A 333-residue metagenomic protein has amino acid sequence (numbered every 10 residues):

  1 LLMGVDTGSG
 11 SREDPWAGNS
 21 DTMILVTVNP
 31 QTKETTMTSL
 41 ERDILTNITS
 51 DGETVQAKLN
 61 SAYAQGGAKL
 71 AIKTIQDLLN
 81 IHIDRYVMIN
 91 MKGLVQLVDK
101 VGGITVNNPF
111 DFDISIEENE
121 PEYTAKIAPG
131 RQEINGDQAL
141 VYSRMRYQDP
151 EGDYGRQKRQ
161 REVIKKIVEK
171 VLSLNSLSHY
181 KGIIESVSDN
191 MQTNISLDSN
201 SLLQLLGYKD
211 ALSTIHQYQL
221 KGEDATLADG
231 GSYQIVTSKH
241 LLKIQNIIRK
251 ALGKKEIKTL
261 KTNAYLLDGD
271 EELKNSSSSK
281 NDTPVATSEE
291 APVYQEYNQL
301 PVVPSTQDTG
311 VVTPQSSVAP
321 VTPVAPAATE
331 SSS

Functional and structural regions predicted by a protein language model:
L1-S333: Non-catalytic, solvent-exposed segments at the cell envelope interface
